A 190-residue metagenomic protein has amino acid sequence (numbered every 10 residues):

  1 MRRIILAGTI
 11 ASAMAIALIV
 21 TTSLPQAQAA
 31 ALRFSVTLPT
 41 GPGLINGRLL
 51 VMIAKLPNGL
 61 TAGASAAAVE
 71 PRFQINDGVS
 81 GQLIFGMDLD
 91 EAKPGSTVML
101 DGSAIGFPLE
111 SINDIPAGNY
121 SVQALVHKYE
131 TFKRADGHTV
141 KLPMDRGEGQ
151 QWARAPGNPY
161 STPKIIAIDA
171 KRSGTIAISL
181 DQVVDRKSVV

Functional and structural regions predicted by a protein language model:
T9-T21: Bacterial N-terminal signal peptides
F34-P42, K55-L60: Short amphipathic, basic-aromatic surface patches that mediate peripheral association with negatively charged
L50-L89, K93-G95: Contiguous segments within soluble domain cores/interaction surfaces
D88-S111: A beta-strand/beta-hairpin structural motif
D114-Y129: A short tyrosine-centered beta-strand micro-motif
V126-P143: Short acidic/polar inter-strand loop motif in beta-rich domains
Q150-D185: Extracellular beta-sheet/turn segments enriched in Thr/Pro/Gly and aliphatic residues
V189: Conserved small/polar residues in nucleotide/adenosyl-binding loops
